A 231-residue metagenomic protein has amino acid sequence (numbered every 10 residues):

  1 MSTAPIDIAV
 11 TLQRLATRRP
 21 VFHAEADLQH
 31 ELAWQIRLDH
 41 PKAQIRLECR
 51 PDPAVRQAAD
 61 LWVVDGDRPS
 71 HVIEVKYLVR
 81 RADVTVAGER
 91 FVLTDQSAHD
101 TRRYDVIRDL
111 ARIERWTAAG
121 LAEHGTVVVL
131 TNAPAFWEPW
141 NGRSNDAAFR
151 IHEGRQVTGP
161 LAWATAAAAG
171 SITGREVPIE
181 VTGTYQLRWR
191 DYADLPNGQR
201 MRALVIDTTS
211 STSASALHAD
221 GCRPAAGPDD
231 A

Functional and structural regions predicted by a protein language model:
M1-I36: Interdomain/boundary linker segments immediately adjacent to catalytic/signaling cores
Q13, R46-D52, P69-H71, A162 (+1 more regions): N-terminal intrinsically disordered, cationic/polar leader segments that include organellar targeting peptides
I36-W62: A short acidic/basic microdomain associated with nuclease active sites
L61-V63, D67-L93, I113: Conserved catalytic cores of phosphodiester-cleaving nucleases, focusing on short active-site segments
R90-Y104: Surface-exposed cleft-lining segments at the edges of enzyme active sites
D100-R112, A147: Well-ordered, non-membrane alpha-helical segments in soluble/globular domains
E114-N145: Nucleic-acid nuclease catalytic cores
A133-A231: Non-catalytic C-terminal interaction segments of nucleic acid-processing enzymes
